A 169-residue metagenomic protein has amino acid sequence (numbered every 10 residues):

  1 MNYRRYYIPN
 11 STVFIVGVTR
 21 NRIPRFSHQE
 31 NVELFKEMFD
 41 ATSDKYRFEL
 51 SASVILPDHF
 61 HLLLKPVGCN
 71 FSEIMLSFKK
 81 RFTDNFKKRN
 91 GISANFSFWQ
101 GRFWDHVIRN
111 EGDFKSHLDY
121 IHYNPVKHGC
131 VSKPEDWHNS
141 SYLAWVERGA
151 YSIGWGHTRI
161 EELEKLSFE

Functional and structural regions predicted by a protein language model:
M1-E169: Short catalytic/metal-binding and nucleic-acid-binding patches
